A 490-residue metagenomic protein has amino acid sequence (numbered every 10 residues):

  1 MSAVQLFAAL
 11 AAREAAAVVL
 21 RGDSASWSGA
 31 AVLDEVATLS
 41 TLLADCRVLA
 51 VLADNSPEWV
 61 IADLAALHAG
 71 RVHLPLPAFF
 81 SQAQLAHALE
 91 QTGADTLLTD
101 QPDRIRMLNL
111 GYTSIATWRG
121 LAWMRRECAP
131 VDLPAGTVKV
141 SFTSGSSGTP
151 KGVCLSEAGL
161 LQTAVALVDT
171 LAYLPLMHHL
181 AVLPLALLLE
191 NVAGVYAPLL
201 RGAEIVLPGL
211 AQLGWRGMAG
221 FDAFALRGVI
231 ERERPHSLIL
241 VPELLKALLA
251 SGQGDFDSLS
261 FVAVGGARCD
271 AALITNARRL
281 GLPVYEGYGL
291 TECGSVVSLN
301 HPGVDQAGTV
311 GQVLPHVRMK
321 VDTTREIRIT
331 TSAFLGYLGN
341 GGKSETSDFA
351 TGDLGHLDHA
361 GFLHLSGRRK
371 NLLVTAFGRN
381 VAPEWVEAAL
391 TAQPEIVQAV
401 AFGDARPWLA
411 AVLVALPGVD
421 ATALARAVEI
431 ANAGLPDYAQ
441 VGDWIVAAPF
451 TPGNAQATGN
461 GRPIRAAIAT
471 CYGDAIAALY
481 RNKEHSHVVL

Functional and structural regions predicted by a protein language model:
A16, G120, R125-F142, T149 (+1 more regions): Conserved pre-ATP/AMP-binding loop-to-beta segment of ANL
A17-A44, A50-S56, L64, S81-A86 (+1 more regions): Conserved AMP-binding/adenylate-forming core of the ANL superfamily
S28-A30, V138-A164: Conserved AMP-binding A3 loop
V51, V321, R325-R328, L354-A439 (+1 more regions): AMP-binding/adenylate-forming catalytic core of the ANL superfamily
L161-H178, L185-S237, P242, K246 (+1 more regions): Conserved AMP-binding/adenylation subdomain of ANL enzymes
L200-A203, G228, P235-I239, K246-D305: Gly/Ser/Thr-rich phosphate-binding loop
T309-P315, D322-D348, F362, F377-V381: Conserved ATP/PPi-binding loop(s) of AMP-dependent carboxylate-activating enzymes
Q398-V400, A433-L490: Conserved C-terminal "lid"/linker of ANL adenylate-forming enzymes
